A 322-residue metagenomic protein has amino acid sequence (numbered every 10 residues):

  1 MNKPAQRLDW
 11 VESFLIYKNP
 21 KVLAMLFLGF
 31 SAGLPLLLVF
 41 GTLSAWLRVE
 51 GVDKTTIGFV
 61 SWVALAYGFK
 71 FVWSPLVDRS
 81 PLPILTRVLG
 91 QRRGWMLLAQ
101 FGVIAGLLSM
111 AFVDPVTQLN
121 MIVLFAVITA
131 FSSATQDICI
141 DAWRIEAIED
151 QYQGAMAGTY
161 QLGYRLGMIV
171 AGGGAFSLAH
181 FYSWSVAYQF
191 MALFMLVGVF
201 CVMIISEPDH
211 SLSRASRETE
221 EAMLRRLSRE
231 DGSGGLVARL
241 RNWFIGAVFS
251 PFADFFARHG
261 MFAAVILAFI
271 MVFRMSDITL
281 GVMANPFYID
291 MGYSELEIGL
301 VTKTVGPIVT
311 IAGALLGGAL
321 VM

Functional and structural regions predicted by a protein language model:
M1-N19, A111-V123, T135, E149-T279 (+1 more regions): Intracellular loop-helix junctions on the cytosolic face of multi-pass helical membrane proteins
R7-Y67, F262-F287, M291, G299-V301: Helix-loop boundary and gating motifs at the non-cytosolic
F30, F59-L65, V127, F131 (+3 more regions): Transmembrane alpha-helical cores of Major Facilitator Superfamily
L36, G68, I128-I140: Core transmembrane helices of Major Facilitator Superfamily
L43, A134-I148: Intracellular juxtamembrane helix-capping segments at the cytosolic ends of symmetry-related transmembrane helices
Y67-G68, V72, L108, M168-V170 (+2 more regions): Hydrophobic/small/kink-forming positions within alpha-helical transmembrane segments of polytopic membrane proteins
F69-L89, A179, A312-M322: Helix-to-loop junctions at the C-terminal end of transmembrane segments in multipass secondary transporters
L82-P83, G94-T117: C-terminal ends and interior cores of transmembrane alpha-helices in multi-pass membrane transporters/permeases
